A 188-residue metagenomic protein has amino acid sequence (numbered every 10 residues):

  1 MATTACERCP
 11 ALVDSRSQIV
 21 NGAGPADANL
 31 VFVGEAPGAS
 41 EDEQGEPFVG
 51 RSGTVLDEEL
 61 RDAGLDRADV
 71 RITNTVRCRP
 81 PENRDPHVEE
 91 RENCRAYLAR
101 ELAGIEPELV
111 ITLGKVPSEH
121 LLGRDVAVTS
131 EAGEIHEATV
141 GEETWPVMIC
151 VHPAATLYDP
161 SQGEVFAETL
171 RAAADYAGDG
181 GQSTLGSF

Functional and structural regions predicted by a protein language model:
M1-F188: A polyanion-binding, active-site-adjacent surface
